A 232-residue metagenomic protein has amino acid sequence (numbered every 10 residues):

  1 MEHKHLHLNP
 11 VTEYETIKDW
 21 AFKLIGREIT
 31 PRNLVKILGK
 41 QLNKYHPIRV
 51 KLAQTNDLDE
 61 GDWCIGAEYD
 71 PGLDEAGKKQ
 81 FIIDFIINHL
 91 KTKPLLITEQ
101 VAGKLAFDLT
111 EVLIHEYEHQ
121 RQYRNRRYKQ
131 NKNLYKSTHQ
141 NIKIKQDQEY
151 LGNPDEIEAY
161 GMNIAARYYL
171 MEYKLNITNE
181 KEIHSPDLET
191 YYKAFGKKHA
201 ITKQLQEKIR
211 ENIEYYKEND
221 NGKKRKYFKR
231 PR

Functional and structural regions predicted by a protein language model:
L8, E13-R27: Negatively charged, low-complexity tracts enriched in Asp/Glu with abundant Ser/Thr
K23-H46: Zn2+-dependent metallopeptidase catalytic core
V50-L52: Intrinsically disordered, low-complexity segments
D57-F107, Q120-R124: Active-site scaffold of zinc-dependent metalloenzymes
K104, D108-L109, P154, E158: Amphipathic alpha-helical recognition patches that constitute DNA-binding helices
F107, Y123-G152: Post-HEXXH active-site segment of zinc metalloproteases
D108-E116: Short alpha-helical catalytic segment bearing the HExxH-like zincin motif of zinc-dependent metalloproteases
K143-R232: Long, well-structured alpha-helical subdomains associated with metal-dependent extracellular/ecto-lumenal hydrolases
